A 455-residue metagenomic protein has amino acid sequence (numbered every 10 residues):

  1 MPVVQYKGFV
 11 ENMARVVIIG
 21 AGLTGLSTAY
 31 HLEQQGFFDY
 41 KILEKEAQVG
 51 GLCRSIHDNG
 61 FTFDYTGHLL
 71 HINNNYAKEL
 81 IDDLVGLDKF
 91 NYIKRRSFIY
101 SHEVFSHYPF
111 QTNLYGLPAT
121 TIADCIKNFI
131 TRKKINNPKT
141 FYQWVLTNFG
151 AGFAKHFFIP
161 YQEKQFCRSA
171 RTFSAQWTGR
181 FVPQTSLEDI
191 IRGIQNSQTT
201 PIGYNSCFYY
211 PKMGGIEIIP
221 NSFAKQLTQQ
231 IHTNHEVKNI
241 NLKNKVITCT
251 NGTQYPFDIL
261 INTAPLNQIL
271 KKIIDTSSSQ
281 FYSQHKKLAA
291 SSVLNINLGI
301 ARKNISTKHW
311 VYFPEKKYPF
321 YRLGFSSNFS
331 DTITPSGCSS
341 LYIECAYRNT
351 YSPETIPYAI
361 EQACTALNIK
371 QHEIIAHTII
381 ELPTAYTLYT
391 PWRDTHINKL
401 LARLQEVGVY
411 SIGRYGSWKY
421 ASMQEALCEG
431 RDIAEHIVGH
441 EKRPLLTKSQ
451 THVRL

Functional and structural regions predicted by a protein language model:
Y6, P391-L455: C-terminal lid/capping helical subdomain adjacent to the catalytic/cofactor pocket in oxidative enzymes
A14-I42: N-terminal Rossmann-like FAD-binding beta1-loop-alpha1 element of flavoenzymes
I19, L43, V237, Y255-I269: Short hydrophobic core segments
T24, Q48, N267: Conserved Rossmann-like nucleotide-cofactor binding loop
E33-H57: Glycine-rich FAD pyrophosphate-binding loop
N59-K133: Dinucleotide-binding Rossmann-like beta1-alpha1 core, especially the glycine-rich loop that anchors the ADP
V104, T121-I122, I126-K245, T263: Active-site/ligand-binding neighborhood in enzyme catalytic cores
F257-I259, N267-V407: C-terminal segments that line or cap access tunnels to active or ligand-binding sites in enzymes and enzyme-associated
